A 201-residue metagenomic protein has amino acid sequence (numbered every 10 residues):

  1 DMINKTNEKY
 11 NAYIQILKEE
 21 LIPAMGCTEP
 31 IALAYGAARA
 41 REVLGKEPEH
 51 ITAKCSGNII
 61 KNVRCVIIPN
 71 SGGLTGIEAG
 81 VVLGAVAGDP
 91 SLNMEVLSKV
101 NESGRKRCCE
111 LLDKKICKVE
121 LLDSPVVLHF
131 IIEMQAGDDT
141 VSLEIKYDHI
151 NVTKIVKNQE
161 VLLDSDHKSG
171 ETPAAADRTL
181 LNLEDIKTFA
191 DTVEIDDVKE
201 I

Functional and structural regions predicted by a protein language model:
M2-I14, G45-K61: Acidic-glycine-rich active-site phosphate/pyrophosphate-binding loop
I3-N4, L112-I201: Signature of multi-pass transmembrane helix bundles
N4, E8-A12, T28-Y35, G72-G80 (+3 more regions): Conserved active-site and cofactor/substrate-binding residues in soluble primary-metabolism enzymes
N11-M25, D185-F189: Generic N-terminal amphipathic, Lys/Arg-enriched alpha-helix
Q15-E20, P30, A34, V66 (+3 more regions): Polyanion-binding surfaces on beta-sheet-dominated domains and ring/shell assemblies
K18-G26, G36, K54, V63-I68: Short glycine-rich or small-residue beta-strand-to-loop segments that form or flank ligand, phosphate, metal/Fe-S
P30-K46: Alpha-helical support elements that line or immediately flank enzyme active sites and cofactor-binding pockets
P48-N93, K106-I116: A structural-propensity feature for long, helix-poor, extended segments
